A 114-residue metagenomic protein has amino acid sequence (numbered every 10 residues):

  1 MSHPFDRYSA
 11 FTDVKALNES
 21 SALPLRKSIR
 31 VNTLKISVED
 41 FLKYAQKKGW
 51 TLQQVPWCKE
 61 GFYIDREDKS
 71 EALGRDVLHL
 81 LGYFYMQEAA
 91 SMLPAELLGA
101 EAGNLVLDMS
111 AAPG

Functional and structural regions predicted by a protein language model:
M1-G114: S-adenosylmethionine
